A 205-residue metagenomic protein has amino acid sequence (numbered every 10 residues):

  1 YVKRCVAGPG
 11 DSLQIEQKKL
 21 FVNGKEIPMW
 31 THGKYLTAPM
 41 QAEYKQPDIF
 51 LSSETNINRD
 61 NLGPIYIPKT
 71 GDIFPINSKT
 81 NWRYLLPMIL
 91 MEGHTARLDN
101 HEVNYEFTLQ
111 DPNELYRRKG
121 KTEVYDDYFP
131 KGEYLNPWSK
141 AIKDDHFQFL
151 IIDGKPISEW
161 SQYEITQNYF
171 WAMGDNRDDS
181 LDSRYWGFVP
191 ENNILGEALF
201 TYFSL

Functional and structural regions predicted by a protein language model:
Y1-L205: Soluble "head" domains of membrane/secretory-pathway proteins
